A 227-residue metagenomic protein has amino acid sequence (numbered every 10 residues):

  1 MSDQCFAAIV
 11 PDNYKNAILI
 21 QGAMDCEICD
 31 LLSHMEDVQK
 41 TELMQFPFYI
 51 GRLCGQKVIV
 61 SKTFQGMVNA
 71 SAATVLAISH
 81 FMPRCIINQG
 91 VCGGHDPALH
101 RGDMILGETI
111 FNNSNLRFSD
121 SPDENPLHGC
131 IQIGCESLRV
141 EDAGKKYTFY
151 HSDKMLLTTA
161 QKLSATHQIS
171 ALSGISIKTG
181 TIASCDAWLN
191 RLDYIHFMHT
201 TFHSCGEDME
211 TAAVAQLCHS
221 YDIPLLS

Functional and structural regions predicted by a protein language model:
D3-V75: N-terminal short beta-loop-beta anion/metal-coordinating cradle
I9-N13, G51-L53, S79-H80, P97-A98 (+3 more regions): Solvent-exposed alpha-helices and their adjacent loops that cap or buttress functional pockets in soluble metabolic
M82-I87: Proline-aspartate-enriched helix->loop->beta-strand connector
G93: Acidic/His-rich segments in extracytoplasmic proteins that coordinate ligands and/or metal ions
D96-F202: Mid-sequence, gly/pro-rich, charge-dense loop/helix-turn segments that line enzyme active sites
C185-S227: A C-terminal functional module that forms or caps the active site or interfaces directly with catalytic machinery
